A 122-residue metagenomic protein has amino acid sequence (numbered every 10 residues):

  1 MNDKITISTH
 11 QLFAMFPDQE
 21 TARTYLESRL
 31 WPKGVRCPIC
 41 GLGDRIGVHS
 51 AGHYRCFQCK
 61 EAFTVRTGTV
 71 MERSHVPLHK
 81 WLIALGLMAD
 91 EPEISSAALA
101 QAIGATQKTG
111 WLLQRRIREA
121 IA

Functional and structural regions predicted by a protein language model:
M1-A122: Residue-level recognition of single "structural anchor" positions that define or cap local secondary structure
